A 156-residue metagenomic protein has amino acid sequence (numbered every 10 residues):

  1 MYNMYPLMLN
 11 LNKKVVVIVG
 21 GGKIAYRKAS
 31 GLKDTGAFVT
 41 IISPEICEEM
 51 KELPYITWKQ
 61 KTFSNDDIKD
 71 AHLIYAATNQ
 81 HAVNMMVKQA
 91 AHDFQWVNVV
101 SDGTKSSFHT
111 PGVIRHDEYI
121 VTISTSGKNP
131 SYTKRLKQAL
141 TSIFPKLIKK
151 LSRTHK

Functional and structural regions predicted by a protein language model:
M1-L53, W58-K61: Hydrophobic, well-ordered beta-alpha structural blocks that scaffold small-molecule cofactor pockets
N10, I114-K156: Adenosine-phosphate binding glycine-rich loop
L11, D67-K69: A short, aliphatic-rich alpha-helical micro-motif
T40, A71-Q80, Y119-K128: Short beta-strand and adjoining strand-loop segment in the mid-core of the Rossmann-like NAD(P)-dependent dehydrogenase
K61-D67: A structured beta-alpha segment of the ubiquitous adenosine-cofactor-binding alpha/beta core
D66, A82-N84: Short glycine-rich, flexible loops that bind phosphorylated cofactors or substrates
L73-A77, N84-H109: ADP-ribose/adenylate-binding Rossmann-like module
